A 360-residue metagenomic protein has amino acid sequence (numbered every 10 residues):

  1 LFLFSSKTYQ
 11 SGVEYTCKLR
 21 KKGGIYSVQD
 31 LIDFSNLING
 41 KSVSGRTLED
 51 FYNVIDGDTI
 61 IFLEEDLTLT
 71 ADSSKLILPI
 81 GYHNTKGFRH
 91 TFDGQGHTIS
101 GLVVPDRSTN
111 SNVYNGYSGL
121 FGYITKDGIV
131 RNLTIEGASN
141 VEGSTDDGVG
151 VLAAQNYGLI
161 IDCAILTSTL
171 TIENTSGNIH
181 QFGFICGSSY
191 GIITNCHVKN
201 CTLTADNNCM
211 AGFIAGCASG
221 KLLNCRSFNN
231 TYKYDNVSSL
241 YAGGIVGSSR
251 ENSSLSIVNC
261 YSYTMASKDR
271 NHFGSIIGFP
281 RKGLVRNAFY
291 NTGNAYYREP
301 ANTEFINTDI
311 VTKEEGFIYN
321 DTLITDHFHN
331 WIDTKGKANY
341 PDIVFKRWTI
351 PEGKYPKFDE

Functional and structural regions predicted by a protein language model:
L1-S6: Tryptophan-paired
T8-E360: Surface-exposed repetitive/solenoidal architectures
